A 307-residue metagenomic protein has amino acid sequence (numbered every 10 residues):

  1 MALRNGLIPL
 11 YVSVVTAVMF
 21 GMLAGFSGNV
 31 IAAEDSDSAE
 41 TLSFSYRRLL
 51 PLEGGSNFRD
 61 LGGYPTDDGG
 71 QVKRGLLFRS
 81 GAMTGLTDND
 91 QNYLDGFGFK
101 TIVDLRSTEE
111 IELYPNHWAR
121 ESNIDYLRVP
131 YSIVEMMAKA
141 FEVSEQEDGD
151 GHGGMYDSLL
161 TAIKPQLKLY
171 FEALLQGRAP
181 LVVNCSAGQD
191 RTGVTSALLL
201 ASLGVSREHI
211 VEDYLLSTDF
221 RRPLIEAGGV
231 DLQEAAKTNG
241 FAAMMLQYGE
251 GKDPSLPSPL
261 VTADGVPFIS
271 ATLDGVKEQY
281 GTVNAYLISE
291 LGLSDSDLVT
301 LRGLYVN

Functional and structural regions predicted by a protein language model:
M1, V18, A32-E34: Non-Sec secretion/translocation targeting segments of pathogen effectors
M1-V15: Bacterial N-terminal signal peptides that target proteins for export
G6, G25-S27, S36: Intrinsic disorder/low-complexity detector
Y11-G25: Bacterial N-terminal signal peptides
V30-L181, T195-N307: Cys-dependent protein tyrosine phosphatase-like superfamily
N184: Residues at the beta-strand->loop junction immediately N-terminal to the Walker
A187-T192: Ser/Thr-glycine-rich phosphate-binding loops at phosphate-binding pockets of nucleotides, nucleotide cofactors
